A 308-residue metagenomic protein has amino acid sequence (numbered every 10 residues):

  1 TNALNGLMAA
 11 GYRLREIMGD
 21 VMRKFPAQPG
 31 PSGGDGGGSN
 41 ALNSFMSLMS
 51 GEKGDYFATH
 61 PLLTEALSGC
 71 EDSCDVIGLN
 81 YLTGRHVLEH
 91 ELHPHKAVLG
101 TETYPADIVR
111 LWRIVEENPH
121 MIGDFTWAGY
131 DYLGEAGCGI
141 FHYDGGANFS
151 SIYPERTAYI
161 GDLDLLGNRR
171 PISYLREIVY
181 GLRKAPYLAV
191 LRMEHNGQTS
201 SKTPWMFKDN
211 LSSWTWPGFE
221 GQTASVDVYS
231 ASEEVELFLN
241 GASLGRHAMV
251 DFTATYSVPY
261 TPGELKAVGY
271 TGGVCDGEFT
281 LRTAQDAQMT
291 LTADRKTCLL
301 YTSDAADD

Functional and structural regions predicted by a protein language model:
N2-L300: Substrate-binding clefts and catalytic carboxylate motifs of secreted carbohydrate-active enzymes
Y301-D307: Conserved small/polar residues in nucleotide/adenosyl-binding loops
